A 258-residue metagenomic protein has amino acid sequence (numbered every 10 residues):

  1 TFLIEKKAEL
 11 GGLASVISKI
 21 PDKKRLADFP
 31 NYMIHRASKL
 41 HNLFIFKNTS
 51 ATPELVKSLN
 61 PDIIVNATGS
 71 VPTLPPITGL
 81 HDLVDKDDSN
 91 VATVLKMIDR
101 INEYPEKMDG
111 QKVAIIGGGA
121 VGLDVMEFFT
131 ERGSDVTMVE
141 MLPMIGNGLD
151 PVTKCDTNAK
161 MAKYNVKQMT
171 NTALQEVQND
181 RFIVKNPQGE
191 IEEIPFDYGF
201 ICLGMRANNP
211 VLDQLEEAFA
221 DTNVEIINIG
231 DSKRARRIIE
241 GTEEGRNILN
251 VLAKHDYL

Functional and structural regions predicted by a protein language model:
F2, F44-N48, A92, K167-M169 (+1 more regions): General small-molecule cofactor/ligand-binding pocket signal
L3-S38, M126-T172, K233: Rossmann-like dinucleotide-binding cores of NAD(P)H-dependent redox enzymes
R36-K39, I45, T73-R132, T222-R237: Glycine-rich dinucleotide-binding loop and its adjacent helix/turn
L43, P61-D62, G110, F196-D197: Local beta-strand N-terminus motif with an aromatic residue
I45-L59, T170-R181: A conserved short coil-to-beta-strand element within the FAD-binding core of flavoproteins
P53-L59, N102-K107, G189-E192: Short amphipathic alpha-helix with an adjacent loop that forms part of the alpha/beta core around
I63-D99, K185-S232: Glycine-rich beta-alpha-beta "Rossmann" dinucleotide-binding loop(s) and their flanking helix/strand
G122-F129, M144-T153, F219, N223 (+1 more regions): A conserved FAD-binding loop/helix module that cradles the flavin
